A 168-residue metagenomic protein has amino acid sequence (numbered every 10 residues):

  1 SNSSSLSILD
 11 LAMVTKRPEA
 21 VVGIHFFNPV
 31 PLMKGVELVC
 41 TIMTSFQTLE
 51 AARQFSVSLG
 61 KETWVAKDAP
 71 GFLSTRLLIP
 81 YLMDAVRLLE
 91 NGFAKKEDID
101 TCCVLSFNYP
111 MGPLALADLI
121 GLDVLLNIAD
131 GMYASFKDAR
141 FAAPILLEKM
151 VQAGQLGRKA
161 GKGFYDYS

Functional and structural regions predicted by a protein language model:
S1-D68, T75-R76: Rossmann-fold dinucleotide-binding core
F46-E50, V57-D68, F72, V86-N91 (+1 more regions): NAD(P)-dependent Rossmann-like dehydrogenase/reductase catalytic/cofactor-binding core
P80: Active-site-adjacent beta-strand/loop module that shapes the phosphate/pyrophosphate-binding cleft
